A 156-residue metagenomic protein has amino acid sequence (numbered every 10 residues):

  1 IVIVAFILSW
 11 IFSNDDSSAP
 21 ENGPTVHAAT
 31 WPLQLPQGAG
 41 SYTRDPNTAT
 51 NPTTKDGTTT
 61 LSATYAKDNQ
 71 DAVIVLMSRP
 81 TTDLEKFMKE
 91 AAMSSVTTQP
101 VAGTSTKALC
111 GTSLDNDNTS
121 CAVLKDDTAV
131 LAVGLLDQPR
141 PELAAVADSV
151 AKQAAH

Functional and structural regions predicted by a protein language model:
I1-L8: Hydrophobic membrane-insertion alpha-helices, especially the h-region of bacterial N-terminal signal peptides
S9-S62, V101: N-terminal "mature-domain start" segment
Y42, Y65, V73-L76, A108 (+1 more regions): Hydrophobic beta-strand residues in large extracellular and virion-surface proteins
N51-T53, L61-D68, T97-S105, G111 (+1 more regions): Short acidic-hydrophobic surface loop/beta-edge motif
S62-L84: A short acidic-to-branched-hydrophobic micro-motif
L84-S120: Short Gly/Thr-rich strand-loop-strand
S105-A155: A short, solvent-exposed beta-edge/loop patch
